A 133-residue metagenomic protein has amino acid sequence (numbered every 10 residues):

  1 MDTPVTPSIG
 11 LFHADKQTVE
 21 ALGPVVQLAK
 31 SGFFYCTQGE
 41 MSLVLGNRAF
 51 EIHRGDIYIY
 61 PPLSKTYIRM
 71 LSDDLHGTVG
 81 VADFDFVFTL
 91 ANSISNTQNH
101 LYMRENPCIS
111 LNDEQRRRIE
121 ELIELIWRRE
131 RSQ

Functional and structural regions predicted by a protein language model:
M1-H53: Generic protein-terminus/edge-of-domain signal
D2-V5, R69-R131: A hydrophobic/aromatic-rich effector-binding and dimerization subdomain of bacterial HTH-type transcriptional regulators
A14, F33, A49, I57-I59 (+2 more regions): Conserved hydrophobic/aromatic beta-strand scaffold that supports enzyme active sites
E20-L28, L45, I68-L71, A91 (+1 more regions): Short histidine-centered beta-strand/loop micro-motifs that create catalytic or ligand/metal-coordination sites
Q38, P62-S64, A82-F84: Residues immediately flanking
E51, I57-Y60, N96-H100: A short glycine/small-residue-enriched secondary-structure motif
Y58, L63-I68, V87: Histidine-centered metal-chelating micro-motifs
